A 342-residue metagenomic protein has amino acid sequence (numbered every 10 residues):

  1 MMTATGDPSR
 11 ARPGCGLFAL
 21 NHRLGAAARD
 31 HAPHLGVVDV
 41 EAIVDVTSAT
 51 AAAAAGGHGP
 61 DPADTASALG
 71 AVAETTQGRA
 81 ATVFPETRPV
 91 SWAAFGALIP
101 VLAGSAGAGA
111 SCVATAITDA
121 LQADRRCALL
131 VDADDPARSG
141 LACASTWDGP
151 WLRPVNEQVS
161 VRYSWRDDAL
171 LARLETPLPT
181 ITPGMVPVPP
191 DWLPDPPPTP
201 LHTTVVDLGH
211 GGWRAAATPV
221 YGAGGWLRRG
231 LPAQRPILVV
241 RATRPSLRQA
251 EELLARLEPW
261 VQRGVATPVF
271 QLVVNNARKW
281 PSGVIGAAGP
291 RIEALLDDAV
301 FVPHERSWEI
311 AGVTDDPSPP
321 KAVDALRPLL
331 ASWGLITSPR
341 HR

Functional and structural regions predicted by a protein language model:
M1-G107, P136-L152: Extreme N-terminal, non-catalytic leader segments that precede Walker-type/kinase nucleotide-binding cores
L98-A108, R126-V220, I310-S318: P-loop/Walker-type NTP enzyme "switch/lid" segment
S111-V131: A conserved segment at the C-terminal end of the G1
A114-L121, E251-E252, R256-P259: Histidine-anchored nucleotide/phosphate-binding helix
R126, L231-P236, V265-F270, L296-D297: Short glycine-/polar-rich loops that comprise or flank the Walker A/P-loop and associated switch/sensor motifs
T199-P200, A216-R244: Inter-motif core of Ras-like GTPase G domains
V274-P320: Beta-strand-loop-alpha "switch" segments that mediate conformational coupling across diverse proteins
I310-R342: NTP-binding/hydrolysis catalytic cores, primarily Walker-type P-loop NTPases
